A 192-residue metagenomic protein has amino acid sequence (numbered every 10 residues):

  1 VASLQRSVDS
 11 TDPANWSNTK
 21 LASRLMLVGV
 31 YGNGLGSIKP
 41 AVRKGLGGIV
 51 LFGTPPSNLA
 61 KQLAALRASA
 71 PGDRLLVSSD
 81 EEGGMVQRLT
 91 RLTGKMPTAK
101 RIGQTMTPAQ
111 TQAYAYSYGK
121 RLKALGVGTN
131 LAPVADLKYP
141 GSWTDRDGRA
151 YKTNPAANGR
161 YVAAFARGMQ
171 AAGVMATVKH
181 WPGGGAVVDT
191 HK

Functional and structural regions predicted by a protein language model:
V1-S37: Boundary/entry segment of secreted carbohydrate-active catalytic domains
T19-A22, V42-R43, A70-G72, M169-A171: Extracellular/periplasmic catalytic domains that process cell-envelope and extracellular macromolecules
K39-L63, R67-N158, H180, G185-K192: Enzymes and membrane/adaptor proteins characterized by extended Gly/Ser/Thr/Asp/Glu-rich, aromatic-dotted
Y161-V162: Substrate-gating cap/lid alpha-helix
Q170-M175, K179: Extended, charged catalytic domains and RNA/DNA-binding interfaces, predominantly in divalent-metal-using enzymes
